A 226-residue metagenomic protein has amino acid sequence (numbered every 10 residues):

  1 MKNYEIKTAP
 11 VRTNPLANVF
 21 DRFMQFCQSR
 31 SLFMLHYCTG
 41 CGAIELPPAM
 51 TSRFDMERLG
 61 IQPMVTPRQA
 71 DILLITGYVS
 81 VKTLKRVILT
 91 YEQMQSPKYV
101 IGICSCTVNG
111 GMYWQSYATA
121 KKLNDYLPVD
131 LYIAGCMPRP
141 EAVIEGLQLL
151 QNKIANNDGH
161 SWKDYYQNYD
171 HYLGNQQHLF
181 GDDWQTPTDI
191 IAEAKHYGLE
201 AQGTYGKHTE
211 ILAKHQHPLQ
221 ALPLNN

Functional and structural regions predicted by a protein language model:
M1-R58, Q62-P67, K98, P128-L131 (+1 more regions): Iron-sulfur (Fe-S) cluster-binding modules
I44-S52, R58-D125, I133-A142: Cofactor-cradling patches in redox/metallo enzymes
